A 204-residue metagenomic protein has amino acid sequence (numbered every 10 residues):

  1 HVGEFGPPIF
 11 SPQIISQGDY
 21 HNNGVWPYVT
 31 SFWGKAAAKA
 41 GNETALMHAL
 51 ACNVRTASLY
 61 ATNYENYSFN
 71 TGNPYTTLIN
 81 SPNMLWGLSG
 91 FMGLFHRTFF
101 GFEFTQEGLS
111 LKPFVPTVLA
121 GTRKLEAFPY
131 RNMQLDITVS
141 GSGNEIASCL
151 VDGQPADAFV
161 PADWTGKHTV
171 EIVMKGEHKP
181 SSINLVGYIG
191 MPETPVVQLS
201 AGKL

Functional and structural regions predicted by a protein language model:
H1-P12: Extended ligand-binding clefts on enzyme/binding-domain cores
V2, D19-H21, F32-K203: Non-catalytic C-terminal accessory modules of carbohydrate-active enzymes
Q13-Q17: Repeat-mediated protein-protein interaction surfaces in helical alpha-solenoids
N23-V25: Short helix-capping and inter-helix turn/linker motifs at the boundaries of alpha-helical repeat units
Y28-V29: Alpha-helix N-cap/N′ positions at the starts of helices
